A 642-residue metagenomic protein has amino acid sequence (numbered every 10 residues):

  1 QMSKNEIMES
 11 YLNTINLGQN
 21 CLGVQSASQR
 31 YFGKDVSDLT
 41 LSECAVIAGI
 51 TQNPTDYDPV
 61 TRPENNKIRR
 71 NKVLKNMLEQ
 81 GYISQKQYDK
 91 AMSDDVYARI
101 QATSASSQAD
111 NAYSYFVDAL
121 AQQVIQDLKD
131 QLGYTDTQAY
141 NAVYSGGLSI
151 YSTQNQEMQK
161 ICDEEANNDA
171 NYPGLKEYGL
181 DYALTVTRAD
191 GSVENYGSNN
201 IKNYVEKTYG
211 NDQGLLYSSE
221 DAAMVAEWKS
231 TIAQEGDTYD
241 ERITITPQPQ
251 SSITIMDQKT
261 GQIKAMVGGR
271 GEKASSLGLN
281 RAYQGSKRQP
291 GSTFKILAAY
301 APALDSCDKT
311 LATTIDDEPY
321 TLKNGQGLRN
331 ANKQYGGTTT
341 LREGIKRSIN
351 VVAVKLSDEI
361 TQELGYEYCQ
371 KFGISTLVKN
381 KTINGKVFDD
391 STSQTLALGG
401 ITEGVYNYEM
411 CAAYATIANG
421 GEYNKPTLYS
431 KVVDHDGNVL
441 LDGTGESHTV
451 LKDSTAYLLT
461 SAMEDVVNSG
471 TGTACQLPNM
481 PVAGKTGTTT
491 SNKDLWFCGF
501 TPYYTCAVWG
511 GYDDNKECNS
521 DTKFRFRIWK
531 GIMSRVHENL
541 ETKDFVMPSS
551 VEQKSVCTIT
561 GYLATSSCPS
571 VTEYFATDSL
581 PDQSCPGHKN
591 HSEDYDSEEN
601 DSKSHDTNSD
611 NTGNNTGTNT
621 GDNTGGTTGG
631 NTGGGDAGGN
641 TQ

Functional and structural regions predicted by a protein language model:
Q1-N168, E177-Y196, S375, T395-G399: Non-catalytic, structured segments within soluble enzyme domains
I7, T40, M77, C162 (+11 more regions): Residue-level preference for non-acidic, small/hydrophobic
N13-N20, S37, L41-N53, Q122-D130 (+11 more regions): Glycine-rich, acidic and aromatic/proline-enriched surface loops and short helix-turn segments that act as binding
L22-Q25, S84-D89, F294, L304-K323 (+3 more regions): Short, well-structured active-site flanking segments
S104-Q108, D308-G365, S393, H435-T460 (+1 more regions): Conserved catalytic neighborhood of penicillin-recognizing serine enzymes
S152-I245, P249-D257, Q262-G268, E272-Q289 (+3 more regions): A penicillin-recognizing enzyme superfamily signal
Q326-R329, T361-M410: Mid-domain, small-residue-enriched loop/turn segments at the edges of structured enzyme/sensor domains
K589-Q642: Ser/Thr/Gly/Pro-rich low-complexity, disordered linker/stalk segments of secreted and cell-surface proteins
